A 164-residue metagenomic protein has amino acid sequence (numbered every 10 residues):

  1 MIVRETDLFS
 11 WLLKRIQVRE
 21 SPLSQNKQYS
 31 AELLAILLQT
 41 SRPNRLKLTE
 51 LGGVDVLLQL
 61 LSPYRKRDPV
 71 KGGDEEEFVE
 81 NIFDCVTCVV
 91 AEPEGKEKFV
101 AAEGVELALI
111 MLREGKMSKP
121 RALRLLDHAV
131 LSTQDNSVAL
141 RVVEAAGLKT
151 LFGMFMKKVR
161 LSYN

Functional and structural regions predicted by a protein language model:
M1, E5, R19-Q39, T49-E50 (+6 more regions): Alpha-helical solenoid repeats of the armadillo/HEAT superfamily in eukaryotic scaffolding/adaptor proteins
T6-S10: Short, conserved phosphate-binding/catalytic loop or strand-edge motifs used in phosphoryl-/nucleotidyl-transfer
W11-I16, L34, V56-L61, L107-I110 (+1 more regions): Buried hydrophobic core positions in alpha-solenoid tandem helical repeats
N44: Inter-helical turn/loop segments and adjacent helix faces that build the functional surface of alpha-helical bundle
